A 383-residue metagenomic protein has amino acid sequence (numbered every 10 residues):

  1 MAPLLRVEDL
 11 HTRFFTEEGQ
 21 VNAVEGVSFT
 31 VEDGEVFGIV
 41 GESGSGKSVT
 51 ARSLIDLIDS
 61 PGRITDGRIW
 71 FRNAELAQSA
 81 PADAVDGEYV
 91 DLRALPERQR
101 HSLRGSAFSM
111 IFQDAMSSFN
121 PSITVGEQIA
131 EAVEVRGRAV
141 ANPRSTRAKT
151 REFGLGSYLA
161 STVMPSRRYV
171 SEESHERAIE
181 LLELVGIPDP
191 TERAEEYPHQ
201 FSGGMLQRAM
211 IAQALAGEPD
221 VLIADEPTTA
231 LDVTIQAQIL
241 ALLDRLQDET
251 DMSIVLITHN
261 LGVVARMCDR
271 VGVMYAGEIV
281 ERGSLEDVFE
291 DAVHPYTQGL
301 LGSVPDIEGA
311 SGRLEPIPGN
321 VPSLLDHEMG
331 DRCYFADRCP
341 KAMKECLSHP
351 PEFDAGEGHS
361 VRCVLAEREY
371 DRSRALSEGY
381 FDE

Functional and structural regions predicted by a protein language model:
F15, R68-S102, P165, V170 (+1 more regions): ABC ATPase NBD Q-loop/coupling interface
V40-G41: The feature captures the beta-strand-to-loop junction immediately N-terminal to the Walker
D56, W70, I223, P227-G312: P-loop NTP-binding/switch modules centered on Walker-like glycine-rich loops
Q78, V85, S284-E383: Short catalytic/signature loops enriched in Gly
E172-I187, A194-E195, Q298-G302: ABC ATPase nucleotide-binding domain helical subdomain, centered on the C-loop/LSGGQ "ABC signature"
A216-D220: A short, proline-enriched helix->beta-strand linker immediately N-terminal to the Walker B motif in ABC-type P-loop
